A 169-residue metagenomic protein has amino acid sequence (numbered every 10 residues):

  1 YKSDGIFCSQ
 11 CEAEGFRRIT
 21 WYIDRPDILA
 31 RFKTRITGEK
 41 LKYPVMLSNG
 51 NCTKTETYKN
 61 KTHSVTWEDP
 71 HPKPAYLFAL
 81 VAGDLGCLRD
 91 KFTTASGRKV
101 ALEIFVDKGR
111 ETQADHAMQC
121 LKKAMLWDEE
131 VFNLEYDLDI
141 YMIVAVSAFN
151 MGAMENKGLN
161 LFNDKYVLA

Functional and structural regions predicted by a protein language model:
Y1-D139, I143, K165: Acidic/His-enriched low-complexity segments
A114, Y136, A145-N163, V167-A169: Catalytic zinc-binding patch centered on the HExxH motif and its immediate surroundings that defines zinc-dependent
